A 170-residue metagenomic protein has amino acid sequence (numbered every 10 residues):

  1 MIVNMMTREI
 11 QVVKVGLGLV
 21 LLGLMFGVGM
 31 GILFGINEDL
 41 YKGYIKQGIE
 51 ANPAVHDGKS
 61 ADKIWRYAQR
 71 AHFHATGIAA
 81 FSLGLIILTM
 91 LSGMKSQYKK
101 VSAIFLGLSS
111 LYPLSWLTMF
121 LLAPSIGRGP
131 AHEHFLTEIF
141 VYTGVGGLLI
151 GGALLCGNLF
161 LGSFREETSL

Functional and structural regions predicted by a protein language model:
M1-A79, S92-L170: Hydrophobic alpha-helical transmembrane segments of multi-pass integral membrane proteins
T89: Catalytic cores of nucleic-acid endonucleases
